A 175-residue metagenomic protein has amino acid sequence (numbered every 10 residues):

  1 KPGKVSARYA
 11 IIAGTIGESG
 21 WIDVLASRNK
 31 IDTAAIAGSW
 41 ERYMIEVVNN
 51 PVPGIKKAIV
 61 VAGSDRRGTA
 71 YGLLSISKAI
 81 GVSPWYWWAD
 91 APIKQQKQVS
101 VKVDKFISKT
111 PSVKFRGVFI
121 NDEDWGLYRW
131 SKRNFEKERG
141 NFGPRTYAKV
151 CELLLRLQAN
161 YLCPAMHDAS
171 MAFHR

Functional and structural regions predicted by a protein language model:
K1-T110: Contiguous, structured surface segment used for ligand recognition
G3-S6, T15-D23, S112, R116-R175: Aromatic-lined carbohydrate-binding surfaces of glycoside hydrolases
